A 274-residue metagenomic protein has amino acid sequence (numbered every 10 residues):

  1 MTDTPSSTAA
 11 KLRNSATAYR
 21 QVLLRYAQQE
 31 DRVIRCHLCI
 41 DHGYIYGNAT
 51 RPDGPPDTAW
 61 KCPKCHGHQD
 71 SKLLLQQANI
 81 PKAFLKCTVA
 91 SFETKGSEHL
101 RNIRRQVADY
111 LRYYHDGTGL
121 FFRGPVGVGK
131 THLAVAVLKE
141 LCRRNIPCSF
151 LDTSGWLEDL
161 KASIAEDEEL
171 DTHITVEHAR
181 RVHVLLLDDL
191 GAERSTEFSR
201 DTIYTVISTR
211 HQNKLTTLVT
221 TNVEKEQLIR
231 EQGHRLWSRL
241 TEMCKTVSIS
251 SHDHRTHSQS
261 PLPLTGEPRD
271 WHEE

Functional and structural regions predicted by a protein language model:
R35-I80: Interdomain "pre-motor" coupling segment immediately N-terminal to P-loop NTPase/helicase cores
S91-L120: Pre-Walker A (pre-P-loop) alpha-helix and adjacent loop at the N terminus of AAA/AAA+ ATPase modules, a conserved
K95-R105, C142-R181: Short glycine-rich substrate-engagement loop in P-loop NTPases that contacts/grips substrate
A108-R112, D159-L185, R200-T209, R235: Conserved alpha-helical scaffold flanking the Walker A/P-loop in AAA+ ATPase domains
D116-A134: Walker A/P-loop nucleotide-binding motif
H132-I146: P-loop NTPase Walker A phosphate-binding motif
I146-P147, R181-V184, N213-V219: Loop/turn-to-beta-strand initiation segments
W156-S163, A192-E274: Replace "adjacent to P-loop NTPase cores in ATP/GTP-dependent enzymes" with "adjacent to NTP-binding cores
